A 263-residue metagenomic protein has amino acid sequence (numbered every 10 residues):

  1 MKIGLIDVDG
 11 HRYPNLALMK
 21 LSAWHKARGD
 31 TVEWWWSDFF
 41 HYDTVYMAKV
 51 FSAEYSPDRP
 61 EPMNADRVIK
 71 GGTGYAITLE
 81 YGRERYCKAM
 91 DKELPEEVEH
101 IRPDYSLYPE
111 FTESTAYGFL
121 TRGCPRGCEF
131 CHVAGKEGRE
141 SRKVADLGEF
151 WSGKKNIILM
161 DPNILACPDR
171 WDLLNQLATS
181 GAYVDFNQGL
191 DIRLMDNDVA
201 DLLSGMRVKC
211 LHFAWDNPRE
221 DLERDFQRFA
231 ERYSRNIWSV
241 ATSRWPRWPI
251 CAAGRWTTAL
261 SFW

Functional and structural regions predicted by a protein language model:
M1-T78: A short, structured N-terminal alpha-helical element that caps or precedes a catalytic domain
N15, D43-V45, P57-D58, I77-K88 (+3 more regions): Short, charged, surface-exposed secondary-structure boundary motifs
A17, E110-E149: Canonical Radical SAM [4Fe-4S] cluster-binding loop centered on the CxxxCxxC motif and its immediate flanking residues
Y42-Y46, E129, K155-I157, K209: Conserved acidic residues
D66-S106: Ser/Thr/Gly-rich flexible loops in soluble cytosolic domains mediating phosphotransfer, phosphorylation
E149-N236, V240-A241: Conserved SAM/AdoMet-binding glycine-rich loop
S243-T257: Catalytic cores of alpha/beta
